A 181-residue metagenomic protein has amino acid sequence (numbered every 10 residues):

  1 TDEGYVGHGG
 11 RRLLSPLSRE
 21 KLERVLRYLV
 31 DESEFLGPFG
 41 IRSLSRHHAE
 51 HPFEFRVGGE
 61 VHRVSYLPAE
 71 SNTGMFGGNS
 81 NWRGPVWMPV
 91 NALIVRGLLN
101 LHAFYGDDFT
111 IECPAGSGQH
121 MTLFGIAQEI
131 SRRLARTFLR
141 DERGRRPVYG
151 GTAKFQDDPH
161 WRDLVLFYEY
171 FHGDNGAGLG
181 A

Functional and structural regions predicted by a protein language model:
T1-A181: Acidic, mature catalytic/reactive cores of soluble proteins
